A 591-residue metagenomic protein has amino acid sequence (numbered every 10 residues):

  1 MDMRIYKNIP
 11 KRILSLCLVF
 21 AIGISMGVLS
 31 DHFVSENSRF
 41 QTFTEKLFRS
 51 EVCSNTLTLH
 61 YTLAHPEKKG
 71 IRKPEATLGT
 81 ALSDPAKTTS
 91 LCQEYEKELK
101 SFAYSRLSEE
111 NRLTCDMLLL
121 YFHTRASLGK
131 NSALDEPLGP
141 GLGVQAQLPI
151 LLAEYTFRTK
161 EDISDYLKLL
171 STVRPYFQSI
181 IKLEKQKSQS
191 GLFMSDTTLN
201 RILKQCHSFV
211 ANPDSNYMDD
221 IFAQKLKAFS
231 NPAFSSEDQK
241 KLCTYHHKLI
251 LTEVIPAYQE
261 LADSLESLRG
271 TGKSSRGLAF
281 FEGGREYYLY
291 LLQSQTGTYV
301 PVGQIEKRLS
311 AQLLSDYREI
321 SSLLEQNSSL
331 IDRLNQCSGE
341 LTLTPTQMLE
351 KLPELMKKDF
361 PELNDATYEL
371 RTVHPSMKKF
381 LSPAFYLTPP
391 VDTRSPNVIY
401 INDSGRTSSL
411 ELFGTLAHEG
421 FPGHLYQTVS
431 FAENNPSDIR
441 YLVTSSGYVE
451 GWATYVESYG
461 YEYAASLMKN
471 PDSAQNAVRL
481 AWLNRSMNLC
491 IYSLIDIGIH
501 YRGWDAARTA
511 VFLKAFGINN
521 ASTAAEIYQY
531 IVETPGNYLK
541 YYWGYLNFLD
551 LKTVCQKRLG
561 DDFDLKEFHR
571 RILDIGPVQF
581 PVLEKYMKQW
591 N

Functional and structural regions predicted by a protein language model:
Y6-N591: N-terminal maturation segment of proteins
